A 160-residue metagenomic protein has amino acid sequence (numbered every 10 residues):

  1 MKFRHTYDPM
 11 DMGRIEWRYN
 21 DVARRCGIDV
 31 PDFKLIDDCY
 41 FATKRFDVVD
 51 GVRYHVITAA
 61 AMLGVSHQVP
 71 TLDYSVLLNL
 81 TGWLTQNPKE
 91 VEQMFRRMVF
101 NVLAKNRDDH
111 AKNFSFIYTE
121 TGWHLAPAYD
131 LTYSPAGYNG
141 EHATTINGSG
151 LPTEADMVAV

Functional and structural regions predicted by a protein language model:
M1-V160: Anionic ligand-binding catalytic core segments
